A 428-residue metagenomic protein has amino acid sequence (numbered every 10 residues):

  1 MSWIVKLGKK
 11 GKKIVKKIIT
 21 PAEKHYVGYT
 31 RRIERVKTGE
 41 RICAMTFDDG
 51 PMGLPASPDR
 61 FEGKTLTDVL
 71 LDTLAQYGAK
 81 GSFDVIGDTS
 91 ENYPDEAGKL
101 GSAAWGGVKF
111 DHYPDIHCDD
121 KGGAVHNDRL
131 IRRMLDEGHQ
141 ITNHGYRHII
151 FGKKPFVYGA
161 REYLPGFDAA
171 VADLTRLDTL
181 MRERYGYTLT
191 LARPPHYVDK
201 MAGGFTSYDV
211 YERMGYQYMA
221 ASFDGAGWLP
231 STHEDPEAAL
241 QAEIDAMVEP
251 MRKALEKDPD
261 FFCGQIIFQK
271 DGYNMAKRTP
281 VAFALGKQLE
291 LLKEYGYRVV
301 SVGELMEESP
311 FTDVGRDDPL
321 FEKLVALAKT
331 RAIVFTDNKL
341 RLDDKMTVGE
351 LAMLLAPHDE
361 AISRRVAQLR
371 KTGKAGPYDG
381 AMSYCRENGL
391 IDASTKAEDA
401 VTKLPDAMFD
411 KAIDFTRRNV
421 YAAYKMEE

Functional and structural regions predicted by a protein language model:
W3, G8-G159, P165-L189, P194 (+2 more regions): Active-site beta->alpha N-cap acidic-glycine motif
I42, T65-V69, H126-R129, P165 (+15 more regions): Extracytoplasmic/secreted proteins, especially bacterial periplasmic and envelope-associated proteins
D48-G50, I86, P195-Y197, K270-N274 (+2 more regions): Short strand-loop junctions, especially beta-strand C-caps/beta-turns that link beta-sheets to coils or alpha-helices
A75-A79, L135-D136, T175, T179-G186 (+6 more regions): Sec-exported extracytoplasmic/periplasmic mature domains
S90-E91, I150-F151, V198, G227-W228 (+3 more regions): Short secondary-structure capping/turn micro-motifs that flank functional sites
P94-A97, K154-V157, P230-D235, M346-G349 (+2 more regions): Short secondary-structure transition/capping segments
D119, G123-N127, R133, Y146-K293 (+2 more regions): Catalytic domains of cell-wall/extracellular-matrix polysaccharide-remodeling enzymes, centered on de-N-acetylation
E308-E428: N-terminal propeptides
